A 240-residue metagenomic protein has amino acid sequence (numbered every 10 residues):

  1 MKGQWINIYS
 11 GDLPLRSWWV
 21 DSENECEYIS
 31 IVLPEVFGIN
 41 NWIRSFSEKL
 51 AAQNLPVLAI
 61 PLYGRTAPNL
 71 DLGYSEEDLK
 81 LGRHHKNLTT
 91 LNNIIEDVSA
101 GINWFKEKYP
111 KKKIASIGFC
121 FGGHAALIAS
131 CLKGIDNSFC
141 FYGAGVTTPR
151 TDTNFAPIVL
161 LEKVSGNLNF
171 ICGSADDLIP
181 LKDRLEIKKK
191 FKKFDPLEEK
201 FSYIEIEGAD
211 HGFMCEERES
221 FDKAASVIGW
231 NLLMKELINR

Functional and structural regions predicted by a protein language model:
M1-R240: N-terminal cap/leader regions of alpha/beta-hydrolase-fold enzymes, predominantly small-molecule hydrolases
